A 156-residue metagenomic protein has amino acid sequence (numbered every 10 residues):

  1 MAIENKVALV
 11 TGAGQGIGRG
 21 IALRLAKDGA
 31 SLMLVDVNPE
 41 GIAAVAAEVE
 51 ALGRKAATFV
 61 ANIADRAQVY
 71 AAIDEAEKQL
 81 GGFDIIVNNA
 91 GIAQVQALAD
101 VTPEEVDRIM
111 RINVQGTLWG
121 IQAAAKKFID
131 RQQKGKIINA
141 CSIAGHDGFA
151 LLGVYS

Functional and structural regions predicted by a protein language model:
I3-L32: Canonical Rossmann dinucleotide-binding motif of NAD(H)/NADP(H)-dependent dehydrogenases/reductases, specifically
A30-A44: Conserved glycine-rich Rossmann-like NAD(P)H-binding loop of the short-chain dehydrogenase/reductase
P39-E40, V60-A71, P103: The beta1-alpha1 cofactor-binding region of Rossmann-like NAD(H)/NADP(H)-dependent oxidoreductases
Q96-A99, D147-S156: Active-site loop immediately N-terminal to the catalytic Tyr-X3-Lys motif of short-chain dehydrogenase/reductase
A97-L98, E105-D107: Substrate-binding pocket helix/loop in short-chain dehydrogenase/reductase
I121-Q122: A short, exposed helix-loop element centered on a Lys and neighboring polar residues
S142: Residue(s) in the substrate-gating loop at a strand-loop-helix junction that position the organic substrate next
